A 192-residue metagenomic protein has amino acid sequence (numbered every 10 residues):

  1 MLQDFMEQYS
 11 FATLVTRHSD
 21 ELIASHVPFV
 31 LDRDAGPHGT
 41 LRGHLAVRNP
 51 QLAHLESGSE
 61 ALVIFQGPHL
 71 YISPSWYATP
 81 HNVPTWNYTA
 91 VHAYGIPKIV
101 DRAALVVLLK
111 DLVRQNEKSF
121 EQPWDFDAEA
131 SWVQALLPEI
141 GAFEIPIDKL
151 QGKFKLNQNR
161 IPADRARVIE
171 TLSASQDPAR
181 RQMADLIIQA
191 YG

Functional and structural regions predicted by a protein language model:
Q3, H81-N82, W132-A135: A generic local secondary-structure boundary/capping motif
D4-Q8: Short loop/turn motifs at secondary-structure junctions and domain boundaries
Y9-V47: Short beta-strand segments
S10, S25, P37-G43, S57-A61 (+2 more regions): A generic structural signal for short beta-strands and their flanking turns/coil linkers
P28, H44, I64, I96 (+1 more regions): Residue-level recognition of well-ordered beta-strand positions that form the cores of beta-sheet-rich folds across
L41-L62, P178, D185-Y191: An N-terminal domain-start capping segment
V47-L108: Short, structured beta-strand-loop surface elements
K98-G192: C-terminal edge-of-domain segments
